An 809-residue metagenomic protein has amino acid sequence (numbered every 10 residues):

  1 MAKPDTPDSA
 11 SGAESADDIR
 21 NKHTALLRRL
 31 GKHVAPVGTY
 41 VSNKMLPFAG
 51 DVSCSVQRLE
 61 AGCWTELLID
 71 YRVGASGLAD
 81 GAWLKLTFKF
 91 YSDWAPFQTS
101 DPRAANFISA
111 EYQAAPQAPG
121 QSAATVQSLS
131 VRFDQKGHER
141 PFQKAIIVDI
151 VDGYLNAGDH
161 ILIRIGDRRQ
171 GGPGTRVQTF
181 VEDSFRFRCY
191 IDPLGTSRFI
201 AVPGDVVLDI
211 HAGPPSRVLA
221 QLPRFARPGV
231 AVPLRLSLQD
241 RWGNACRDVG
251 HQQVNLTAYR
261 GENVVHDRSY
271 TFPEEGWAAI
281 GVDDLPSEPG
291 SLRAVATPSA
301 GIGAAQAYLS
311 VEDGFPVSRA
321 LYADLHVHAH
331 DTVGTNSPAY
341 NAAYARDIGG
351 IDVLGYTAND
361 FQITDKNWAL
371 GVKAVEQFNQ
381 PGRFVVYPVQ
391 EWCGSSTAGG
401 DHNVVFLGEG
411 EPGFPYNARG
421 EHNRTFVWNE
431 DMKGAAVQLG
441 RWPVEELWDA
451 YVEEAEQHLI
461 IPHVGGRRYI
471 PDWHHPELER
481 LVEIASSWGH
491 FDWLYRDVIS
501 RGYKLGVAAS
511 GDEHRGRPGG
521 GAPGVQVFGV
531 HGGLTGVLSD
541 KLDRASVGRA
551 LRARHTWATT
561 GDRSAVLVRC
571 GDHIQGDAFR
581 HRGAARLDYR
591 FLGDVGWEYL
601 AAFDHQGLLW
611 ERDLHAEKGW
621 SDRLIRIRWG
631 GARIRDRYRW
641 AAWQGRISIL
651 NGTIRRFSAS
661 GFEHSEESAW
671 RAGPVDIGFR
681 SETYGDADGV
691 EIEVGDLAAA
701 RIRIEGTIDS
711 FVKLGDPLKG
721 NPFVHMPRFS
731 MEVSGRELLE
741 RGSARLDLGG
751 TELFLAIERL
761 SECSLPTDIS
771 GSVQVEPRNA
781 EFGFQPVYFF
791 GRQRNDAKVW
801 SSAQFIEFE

Functional and structural regions predicted by a protein language model:
M1-A2, V507: Accessible peptide chain termini
A2-P215: Ser/Thr/Pro/Gly-rich, low-complexity intrinsically disordered stalk/linker tracts of secreted and surface-exposed
V56-E60, G74-S76, L222-F225, L238 (+1 more regions): Beta-strand/beta-sandwich contexts
D70-R72, I147-D149, R164, V207-D209 (+5 more regions): Generic structural detector for well-ordered beta-strands
R217, R224-E809: Extended, charged catalytic domains and RNA/DNA-binding interfaces, predominantly in divalent-metal-using enzymes
